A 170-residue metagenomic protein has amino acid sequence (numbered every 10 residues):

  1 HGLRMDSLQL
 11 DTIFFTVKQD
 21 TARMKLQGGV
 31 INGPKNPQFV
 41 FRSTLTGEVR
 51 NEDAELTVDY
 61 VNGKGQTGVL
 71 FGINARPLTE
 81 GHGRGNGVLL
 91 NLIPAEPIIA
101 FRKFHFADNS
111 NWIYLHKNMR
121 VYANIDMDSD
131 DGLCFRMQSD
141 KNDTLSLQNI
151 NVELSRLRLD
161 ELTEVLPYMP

Functional and structural regions predicted by a protein language model:
H1-P170: Interface amphipathic segments
